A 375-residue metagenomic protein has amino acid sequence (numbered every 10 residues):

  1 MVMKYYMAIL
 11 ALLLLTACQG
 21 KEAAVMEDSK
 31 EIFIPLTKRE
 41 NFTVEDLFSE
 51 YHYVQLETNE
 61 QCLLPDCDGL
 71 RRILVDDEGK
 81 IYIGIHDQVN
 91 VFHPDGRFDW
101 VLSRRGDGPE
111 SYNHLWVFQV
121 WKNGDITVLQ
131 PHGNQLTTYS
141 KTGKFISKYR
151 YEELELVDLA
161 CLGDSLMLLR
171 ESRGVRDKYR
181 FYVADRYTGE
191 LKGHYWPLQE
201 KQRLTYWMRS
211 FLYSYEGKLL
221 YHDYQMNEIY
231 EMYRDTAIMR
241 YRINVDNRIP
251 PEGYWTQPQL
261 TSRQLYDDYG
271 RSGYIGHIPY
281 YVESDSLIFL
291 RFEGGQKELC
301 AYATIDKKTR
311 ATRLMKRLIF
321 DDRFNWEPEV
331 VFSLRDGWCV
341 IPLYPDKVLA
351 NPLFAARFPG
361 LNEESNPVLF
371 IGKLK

Functional and structural regions predicted by a protein language model:
M1-T16: Sec-dependent bacterial lipoprotein signal peptides
C18-K375: Eukaryotic scaffold repeat domains enriched in small/polar residues
